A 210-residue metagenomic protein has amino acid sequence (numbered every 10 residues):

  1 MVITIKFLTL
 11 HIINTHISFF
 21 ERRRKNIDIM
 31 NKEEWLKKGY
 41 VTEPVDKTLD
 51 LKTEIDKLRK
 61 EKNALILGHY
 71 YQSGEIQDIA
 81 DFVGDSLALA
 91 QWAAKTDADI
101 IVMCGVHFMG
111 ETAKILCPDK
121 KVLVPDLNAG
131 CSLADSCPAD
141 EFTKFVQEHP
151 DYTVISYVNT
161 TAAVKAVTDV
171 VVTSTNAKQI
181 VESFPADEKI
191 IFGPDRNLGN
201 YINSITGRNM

Functional and structural regions predicted by a protein language model:
T4-K25, I29: Short, positively charged and aromatic/hydrophobic N-terminal segments
D28-M210: Active-site loop-to-helix "anion-binding N-cap" substructures in soluble metabolic enzymes
